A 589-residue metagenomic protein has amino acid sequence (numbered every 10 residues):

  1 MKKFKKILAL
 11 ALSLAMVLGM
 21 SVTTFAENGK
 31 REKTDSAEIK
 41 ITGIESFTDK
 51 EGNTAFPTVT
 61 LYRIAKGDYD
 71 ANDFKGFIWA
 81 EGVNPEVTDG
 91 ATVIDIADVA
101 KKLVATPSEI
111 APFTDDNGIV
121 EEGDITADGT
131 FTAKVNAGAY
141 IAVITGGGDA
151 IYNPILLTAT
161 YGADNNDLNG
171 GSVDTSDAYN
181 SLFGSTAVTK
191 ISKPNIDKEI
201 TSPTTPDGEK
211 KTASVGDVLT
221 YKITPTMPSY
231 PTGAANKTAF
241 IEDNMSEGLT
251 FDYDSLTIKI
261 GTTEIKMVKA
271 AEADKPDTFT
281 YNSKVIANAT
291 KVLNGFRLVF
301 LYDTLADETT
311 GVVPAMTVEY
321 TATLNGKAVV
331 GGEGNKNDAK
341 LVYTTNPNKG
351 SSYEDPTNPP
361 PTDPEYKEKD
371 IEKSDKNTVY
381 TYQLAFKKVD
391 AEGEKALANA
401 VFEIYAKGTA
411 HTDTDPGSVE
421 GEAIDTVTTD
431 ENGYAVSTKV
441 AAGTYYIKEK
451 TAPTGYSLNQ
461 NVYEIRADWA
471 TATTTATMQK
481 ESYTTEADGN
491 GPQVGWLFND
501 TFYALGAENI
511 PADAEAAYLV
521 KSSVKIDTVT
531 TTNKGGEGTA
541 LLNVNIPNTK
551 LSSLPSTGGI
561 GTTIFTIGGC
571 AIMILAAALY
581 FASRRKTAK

Functional and structural regions predicted by a protein language model:
K2-K589: Solvent-exposed loop/turn and edge beta-strand elements of beta-rich ligand-binding domains
